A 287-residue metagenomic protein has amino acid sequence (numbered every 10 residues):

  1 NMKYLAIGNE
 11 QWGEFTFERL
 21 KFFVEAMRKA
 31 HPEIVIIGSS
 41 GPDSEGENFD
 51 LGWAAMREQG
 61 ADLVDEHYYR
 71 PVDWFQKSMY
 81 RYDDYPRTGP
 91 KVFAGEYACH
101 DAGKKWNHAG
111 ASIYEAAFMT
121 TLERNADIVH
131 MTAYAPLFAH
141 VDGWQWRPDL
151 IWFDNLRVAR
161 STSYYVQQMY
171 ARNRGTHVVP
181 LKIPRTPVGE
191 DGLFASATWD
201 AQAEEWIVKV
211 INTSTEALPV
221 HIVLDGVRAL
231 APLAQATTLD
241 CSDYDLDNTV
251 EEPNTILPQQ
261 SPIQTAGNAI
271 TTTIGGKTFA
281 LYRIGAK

Functional and structural regions predicted by a protein language model:
N1-T16, A94: Active-site groove signature of glycoside hydrolases
Q11-F17, G41-N48, Y68-S78: Acidic-and-aromatic substrate-binding clefts and catalytic sites of carbohydrate-active enzymes
E18-R19, S44-N48, G110-A116, G189: Short, glycine/acidic-rich beta->alpha junctions
V24-R28, P32-V35, W53-E58, D62-N173 (+3 more regions): Catalytic-core region of carbohydrate-active enzymes that cleave or remodel glycosidic bonds
S39-Q59: Catalytic core of soluble alpha/beta enzymes
D43, A135-H140, I183-V188: A glycine-rich phosphate-binding loop feature that marks nucleotide/adenosyl-phosphate handling sites
H177-N212, L218: Surface beta-strand/loop "capping" patches
R185-T186, I211-K287: C-terminal beta-sandwich/jelly-roll accessory domains of carbohydrate-active enzymes
